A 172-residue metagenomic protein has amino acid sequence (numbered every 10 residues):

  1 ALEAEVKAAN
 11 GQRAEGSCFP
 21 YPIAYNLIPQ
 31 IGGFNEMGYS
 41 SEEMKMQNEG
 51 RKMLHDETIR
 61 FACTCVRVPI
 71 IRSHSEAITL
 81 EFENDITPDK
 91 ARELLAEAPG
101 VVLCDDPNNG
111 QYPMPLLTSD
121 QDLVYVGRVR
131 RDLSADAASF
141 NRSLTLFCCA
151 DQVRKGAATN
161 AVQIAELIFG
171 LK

Functional and structural regions predicted by a protein language model:
A1-L94: Active-site-lining helix/loop region of Rossmann-like oxidoreductase modules
E57-K172: C-terminal active-site/capping subdomain that shapes the small-molecule cofactor and substrate pocket of enzyme
